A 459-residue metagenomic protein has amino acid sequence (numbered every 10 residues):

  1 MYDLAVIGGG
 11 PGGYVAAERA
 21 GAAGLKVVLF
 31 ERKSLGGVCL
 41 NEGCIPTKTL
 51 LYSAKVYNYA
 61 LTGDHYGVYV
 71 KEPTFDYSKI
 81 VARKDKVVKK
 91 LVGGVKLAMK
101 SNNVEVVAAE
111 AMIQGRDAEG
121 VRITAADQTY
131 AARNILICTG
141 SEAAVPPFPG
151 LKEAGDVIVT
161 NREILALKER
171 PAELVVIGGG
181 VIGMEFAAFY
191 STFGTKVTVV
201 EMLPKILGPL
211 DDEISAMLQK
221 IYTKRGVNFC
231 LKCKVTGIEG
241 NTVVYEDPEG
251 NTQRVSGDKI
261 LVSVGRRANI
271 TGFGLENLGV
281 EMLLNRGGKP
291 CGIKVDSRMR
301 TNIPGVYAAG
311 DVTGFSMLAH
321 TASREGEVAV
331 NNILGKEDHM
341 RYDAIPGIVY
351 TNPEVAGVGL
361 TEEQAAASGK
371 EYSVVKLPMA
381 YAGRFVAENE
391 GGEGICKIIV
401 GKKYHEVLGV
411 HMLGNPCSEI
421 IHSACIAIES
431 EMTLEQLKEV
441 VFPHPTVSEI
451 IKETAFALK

Functional and structural regions predicted by a protein language model:
M1-G10, R170-G180: Beta1/beta-strand and adjacent pyrophosphate-binding region of the FAD-binding site in flavoprotein oxidoreductases
M1-Y2, E18-L25, F30-R170, T198 (+8 more regions): Glycine-rich flavin
A5-I7, A111, Y130-G140, V176-I177 (+4 more regions): Short hydrophobic core segments
I7-K33, V38, I45, T49-V56 (+3 more regions): Flexible, glycine-rich terminal cap/loop adjacent to redox cofactors in electron-transfer oxidoreductases
G13, G183-M184: N-terminal Rossmann-fold NAD(P) dinucleotide-binding loop
A17, G21, A187, S191-T192: Gly/Ala-rich phosphate-binding loop of Rossmann-like dinucleotide-binding domains, activating on the conserved
E105-A108, M112-T124, G194-S297, A367: A Rossmann-like FAD-binding core segment of flavoenzymes
K152-R170, R254-L334: FAD-site-proximal beta/loop scaffold in flavoenzymes
